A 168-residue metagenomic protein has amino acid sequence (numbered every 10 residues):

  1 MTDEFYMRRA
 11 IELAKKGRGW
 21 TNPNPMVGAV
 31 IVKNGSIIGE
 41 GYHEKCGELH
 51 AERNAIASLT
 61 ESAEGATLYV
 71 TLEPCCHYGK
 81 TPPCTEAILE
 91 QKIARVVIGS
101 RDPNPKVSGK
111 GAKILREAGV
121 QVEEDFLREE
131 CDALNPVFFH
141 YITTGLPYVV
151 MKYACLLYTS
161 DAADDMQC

Functional and structural regions predicted by a protein language model:
D3-W20: Short, basic/aromatic recognition patches
A10, G28, G35: Conserved hydrophobic/aromatic pocket- or pore-lining residues that grip, position, or stack substrates in active sites
P23-M26: Short, small/polar residue-rich loop motifs at catalytic or cofactor-binding pockets
A29, V149-L156: Non-cysteine beta-strand/loop elements that form the S-adenosyl-L-methionine
I31-D132: Zn2+-dependent cytidine deaminase-like catalytic core
N135-L146: Flexible, polar/acidic helix-loop-strand segments at domain edges
Y158-A163: Conserved small/polar residues in nucleotide/adenosyl-binding loops
